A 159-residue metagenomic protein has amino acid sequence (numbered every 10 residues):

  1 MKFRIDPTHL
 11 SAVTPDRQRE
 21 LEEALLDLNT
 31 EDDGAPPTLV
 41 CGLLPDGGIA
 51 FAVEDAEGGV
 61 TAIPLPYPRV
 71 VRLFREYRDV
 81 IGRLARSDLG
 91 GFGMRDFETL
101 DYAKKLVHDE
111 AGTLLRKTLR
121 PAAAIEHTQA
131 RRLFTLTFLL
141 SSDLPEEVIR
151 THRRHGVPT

Functional and structural regions predicted by a protein language model:
M1-L39: Charge-rich, low-complexity N-terminal segments
D6-H9, T14-R17, P66, A85-R86 (+3 more regions): Serine/threonine-rich low-complexity intrinsically disordered regions
E20, D32, D46-G48, A52-V60 (+3 more regions): Generic signature of intrinsically disordered, low-complexity, basic-rich segments and short cationic peptides
D33, G82-A85, L89-G93, A123 (+2 more regions): Residue-level signal for secondary-structure boundary elements
P37-G47: Short, surface-exposed loop and linker segments with low hydrophobicity and enrichment for Pro/Ser/Thr
P45-R116: Negatively charged, Asp/Glu-rich surface segments that serve as flexible interaction/assembly modules
T99-T159: C-terminal charged interaction modules
